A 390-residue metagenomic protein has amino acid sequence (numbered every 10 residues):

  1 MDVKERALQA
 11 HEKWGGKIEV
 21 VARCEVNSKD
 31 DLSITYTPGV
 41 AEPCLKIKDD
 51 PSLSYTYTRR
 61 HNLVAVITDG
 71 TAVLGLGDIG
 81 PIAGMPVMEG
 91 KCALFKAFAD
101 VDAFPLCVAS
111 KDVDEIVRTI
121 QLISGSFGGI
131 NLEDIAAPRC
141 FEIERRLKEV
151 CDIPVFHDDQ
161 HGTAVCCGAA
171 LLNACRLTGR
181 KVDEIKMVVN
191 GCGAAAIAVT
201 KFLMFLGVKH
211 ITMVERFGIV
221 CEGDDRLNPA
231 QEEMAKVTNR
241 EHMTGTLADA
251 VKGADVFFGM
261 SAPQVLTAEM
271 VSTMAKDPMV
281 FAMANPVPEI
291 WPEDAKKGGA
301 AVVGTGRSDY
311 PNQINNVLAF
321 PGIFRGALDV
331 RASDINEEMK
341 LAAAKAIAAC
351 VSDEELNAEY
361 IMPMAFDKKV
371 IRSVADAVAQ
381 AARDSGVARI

Functional and structural regions predicted by a protein language model:
M1-V155, A375, Q380-A381, S385-R389: N-terminal ligand-binding/catalytic initiation module
E12, Y55-R60, K96-A97, L122-S124 (+8 more regions): Solvent-exposed alpha-helices and their adjacent loops that cap or buttress functional pockets in soluble metabolic
D69-T71, I79, V108-A109, D134-A137 (+5 more regions): Short, ordered loop/turn segments at secondary-structure junctions
L74, I79-A99, C151, H157 (+2 more regions): Glycine-rich phosphate/diphosphate-binding loop of Rossmann-like nucleotide-binding domains
P105, N131-D134, V155-D158, V189 (+5 more regions): General beta-strand structural signal in soluble alpha/beta enzymes
D158-D159, T178-R180, A282-I390: Adenosine-phosphate binding glycine-rich loop
E232-A301, R307-D309: Rossmann-like adenosine-cofactor binding region
